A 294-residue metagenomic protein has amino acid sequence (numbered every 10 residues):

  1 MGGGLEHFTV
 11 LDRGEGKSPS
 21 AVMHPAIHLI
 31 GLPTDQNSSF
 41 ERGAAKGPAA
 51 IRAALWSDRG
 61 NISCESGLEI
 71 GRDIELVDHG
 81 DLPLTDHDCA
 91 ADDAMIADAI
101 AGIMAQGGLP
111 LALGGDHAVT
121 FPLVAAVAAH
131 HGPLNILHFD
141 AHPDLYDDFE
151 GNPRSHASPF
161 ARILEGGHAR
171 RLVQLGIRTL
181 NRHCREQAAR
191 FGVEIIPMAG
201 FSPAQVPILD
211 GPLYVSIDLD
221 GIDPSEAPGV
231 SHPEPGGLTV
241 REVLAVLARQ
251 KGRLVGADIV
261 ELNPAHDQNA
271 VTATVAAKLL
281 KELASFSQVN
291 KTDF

Functional and structural regions predicted by a protein language model:
G2-F294: Conserved alpha-helical scaffold segments that buttress catalytic/binding sites
